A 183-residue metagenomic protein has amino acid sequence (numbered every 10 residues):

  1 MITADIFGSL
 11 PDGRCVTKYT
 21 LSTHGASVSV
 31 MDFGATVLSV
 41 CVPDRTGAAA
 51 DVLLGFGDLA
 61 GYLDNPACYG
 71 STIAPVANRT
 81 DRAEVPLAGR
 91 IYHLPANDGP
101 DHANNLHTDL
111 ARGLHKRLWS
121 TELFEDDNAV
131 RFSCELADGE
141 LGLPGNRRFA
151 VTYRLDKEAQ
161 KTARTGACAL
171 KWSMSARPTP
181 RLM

Functional and structural regions predicted by a protein language model:
M1-M183: Surface-exposed acidic/polar loop and edge beta-strand patches at domain peripheries
